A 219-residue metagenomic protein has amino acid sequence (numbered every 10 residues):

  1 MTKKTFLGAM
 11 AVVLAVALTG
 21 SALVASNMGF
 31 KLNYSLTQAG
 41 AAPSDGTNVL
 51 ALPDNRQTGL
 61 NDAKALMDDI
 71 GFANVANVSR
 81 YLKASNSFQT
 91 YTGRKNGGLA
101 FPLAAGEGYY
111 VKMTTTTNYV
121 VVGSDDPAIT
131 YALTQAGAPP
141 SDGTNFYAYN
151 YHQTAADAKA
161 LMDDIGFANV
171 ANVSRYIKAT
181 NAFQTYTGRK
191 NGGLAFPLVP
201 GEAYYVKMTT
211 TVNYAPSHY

Functional and structural regions predicted by a protein language model:
M1-A25: Sec-dependent, cleavable N-terminal signal peptides
S21-Y219: N-terminal exported-region signature
